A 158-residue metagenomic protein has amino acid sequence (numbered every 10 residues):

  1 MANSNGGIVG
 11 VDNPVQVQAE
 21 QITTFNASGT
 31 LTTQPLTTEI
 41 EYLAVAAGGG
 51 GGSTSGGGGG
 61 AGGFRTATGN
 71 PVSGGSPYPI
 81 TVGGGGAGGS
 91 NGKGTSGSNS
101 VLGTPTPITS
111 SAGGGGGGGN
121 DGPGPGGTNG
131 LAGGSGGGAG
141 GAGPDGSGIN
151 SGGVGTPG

Functional and structural regions predicted by a protein language model:
M1-G158: Glycine-biased low-complexity/repetitive sequence motifs
